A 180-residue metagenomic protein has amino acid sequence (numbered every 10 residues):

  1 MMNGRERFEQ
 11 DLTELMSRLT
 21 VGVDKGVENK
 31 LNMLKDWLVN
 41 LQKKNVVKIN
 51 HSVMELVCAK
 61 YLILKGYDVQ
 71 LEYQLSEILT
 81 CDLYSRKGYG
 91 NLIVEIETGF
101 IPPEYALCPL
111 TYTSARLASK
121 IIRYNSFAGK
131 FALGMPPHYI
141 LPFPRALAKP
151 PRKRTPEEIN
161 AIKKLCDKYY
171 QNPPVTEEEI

Functional and structural regions predicted by a protein language model:
M1-G66: Interdomain/boundary linker segments immediately adjacent to catalytic/signaling cores
H51, Q74, T113-L117: A conditional alpha-helix N-cap/helix-loop micro-motif detector
G66-Y67, G129: Short phosphate-binding/catalytic loops that engage adenosine nucleotides
Q70-L71, I93-E95, A132-M135: A structural signal for short, well-ordered beta-strand segments and their strand-loop junctions that often border
E77, C81-P102: Active-site beta-strand-loop-beta-strand hairpin of nuclease catalytic cores that positions key catalytic residues
T98-A161: Catalytic cores of nucleic-acid endonucleases
P142-R145, E157-I180: A conserved mid-domain beta-alpha-beta active-site/ligand-binding segment of alpha/beta enzyme cores
